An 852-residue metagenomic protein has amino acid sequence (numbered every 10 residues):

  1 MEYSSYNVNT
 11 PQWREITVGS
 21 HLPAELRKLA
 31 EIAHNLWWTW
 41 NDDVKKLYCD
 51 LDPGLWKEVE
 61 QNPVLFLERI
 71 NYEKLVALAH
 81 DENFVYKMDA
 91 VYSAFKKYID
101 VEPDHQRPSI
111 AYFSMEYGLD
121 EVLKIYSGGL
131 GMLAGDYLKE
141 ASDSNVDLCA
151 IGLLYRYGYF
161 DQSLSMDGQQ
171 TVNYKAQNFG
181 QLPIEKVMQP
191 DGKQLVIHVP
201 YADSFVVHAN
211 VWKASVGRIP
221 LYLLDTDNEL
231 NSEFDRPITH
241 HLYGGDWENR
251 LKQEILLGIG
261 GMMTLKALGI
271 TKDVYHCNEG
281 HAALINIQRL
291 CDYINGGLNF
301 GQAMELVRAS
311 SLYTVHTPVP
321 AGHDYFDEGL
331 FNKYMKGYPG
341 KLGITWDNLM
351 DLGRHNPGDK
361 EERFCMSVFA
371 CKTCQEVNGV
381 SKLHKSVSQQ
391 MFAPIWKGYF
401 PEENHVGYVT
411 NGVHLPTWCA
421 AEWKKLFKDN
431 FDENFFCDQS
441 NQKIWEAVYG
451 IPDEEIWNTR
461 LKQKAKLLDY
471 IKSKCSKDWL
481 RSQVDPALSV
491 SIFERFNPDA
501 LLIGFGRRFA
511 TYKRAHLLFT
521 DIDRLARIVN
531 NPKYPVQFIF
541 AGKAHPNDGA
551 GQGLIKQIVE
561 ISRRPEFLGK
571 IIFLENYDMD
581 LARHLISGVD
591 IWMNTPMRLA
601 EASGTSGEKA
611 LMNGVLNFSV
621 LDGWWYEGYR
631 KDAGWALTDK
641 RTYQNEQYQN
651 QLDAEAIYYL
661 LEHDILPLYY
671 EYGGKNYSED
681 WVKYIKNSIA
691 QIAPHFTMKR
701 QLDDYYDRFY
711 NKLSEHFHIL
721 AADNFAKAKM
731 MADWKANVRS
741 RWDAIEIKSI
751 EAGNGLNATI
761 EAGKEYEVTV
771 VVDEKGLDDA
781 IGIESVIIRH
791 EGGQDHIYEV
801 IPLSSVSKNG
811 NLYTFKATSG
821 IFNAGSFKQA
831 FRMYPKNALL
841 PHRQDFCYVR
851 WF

Functional and structural regions predicted by a protein language model:
M1-F852: Catalytic cores of carbohydrate-active enzymes across secretory and cytosolic contexts
